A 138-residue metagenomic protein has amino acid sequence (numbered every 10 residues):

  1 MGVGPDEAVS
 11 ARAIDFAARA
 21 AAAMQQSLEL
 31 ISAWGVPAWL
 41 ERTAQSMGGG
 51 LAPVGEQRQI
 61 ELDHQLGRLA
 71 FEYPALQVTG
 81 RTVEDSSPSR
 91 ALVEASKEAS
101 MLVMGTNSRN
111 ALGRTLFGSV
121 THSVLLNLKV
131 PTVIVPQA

Functional and structural regions predicted by a protein language model:
M1-G49, A70-E72, V78, M101 (+2 more regions): Small/aliphatic-rich secondary-structure junction motif
A8-V9, P88, N110-L112: Short glycine-rich, flexible loops that bind phosphorylated cofactors or substrates
A17, L92, V124: Aromatic/hydrophobic pocket-lining residues that form π-stacking "cages" and hydrophobic walls in ligand
G48-E61: A short acidic, glycine-rich active-site loop that binds or catalyzes chemistry on phosphate/adenosine moieties
D63, P74-A75, R114: Flexible loop/N-cap segments at domain edges
A70-L102: Structural beta-alpha unit
M101-N127: Glycine-rich, Arg-bearing micro-motifs that act as flexible, cationic patches
T132-P136: Short beta-strand elements of ligand-binding domains
